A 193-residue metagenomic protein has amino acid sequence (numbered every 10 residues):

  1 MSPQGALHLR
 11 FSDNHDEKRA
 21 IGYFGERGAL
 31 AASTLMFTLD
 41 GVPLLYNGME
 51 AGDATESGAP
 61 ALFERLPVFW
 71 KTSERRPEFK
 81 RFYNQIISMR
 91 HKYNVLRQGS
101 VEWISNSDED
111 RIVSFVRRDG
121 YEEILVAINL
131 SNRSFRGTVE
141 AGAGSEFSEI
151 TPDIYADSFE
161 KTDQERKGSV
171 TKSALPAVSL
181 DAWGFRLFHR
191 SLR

Functional and structural regions predicted by a protein language model:
M1-V42, N47, A51, G58 (+4 more regions): Alpha-amylase-like alpha-glycosidases and glucanotransferases acting on alpha-linked glucans and related
N14-K18, E50-A54, R75, G120-E122 (+3 more regions): Short, solvent-exposed loop/turn segments at secondary-structure junctions
H15, M36, I86, A127-N129 (+1 more regions): Hydrophobic, well-ordered secondary-structure elements that form the walls of internal hydrophobic environments
T55-E64: Histidine/acidic-residue-rich catalytic or RNA/ligand-binding cores of hydrolases and nuclease-related proteins
E64-I104: Aromatic- and carboxylate-lined catalytic core of secreted/periplasmic carbohydrate-active enzymes
I104-A143: Carbohydrate-binding surface patches
S134-K161: Beta-strand-rich binding/interaction modules
K167-R193: C-terminal beta-strand-rich structural cap/linker in extracellular carbohydrate-active enzymes
